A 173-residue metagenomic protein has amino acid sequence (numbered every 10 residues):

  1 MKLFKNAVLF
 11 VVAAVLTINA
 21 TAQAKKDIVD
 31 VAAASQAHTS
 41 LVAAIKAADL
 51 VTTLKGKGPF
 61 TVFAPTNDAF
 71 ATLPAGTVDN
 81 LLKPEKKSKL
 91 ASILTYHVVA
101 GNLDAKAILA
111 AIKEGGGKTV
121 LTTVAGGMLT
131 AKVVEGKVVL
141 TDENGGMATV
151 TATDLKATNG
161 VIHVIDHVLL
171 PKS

Functional and structural regions predicted by a protein language model:
M1-L3: N-terminal secretory signal peptides that target proteins for export/translocation
N6, F10, N19-S173: Mature, structured domains of secreted/extracytosolic soluble proteins
